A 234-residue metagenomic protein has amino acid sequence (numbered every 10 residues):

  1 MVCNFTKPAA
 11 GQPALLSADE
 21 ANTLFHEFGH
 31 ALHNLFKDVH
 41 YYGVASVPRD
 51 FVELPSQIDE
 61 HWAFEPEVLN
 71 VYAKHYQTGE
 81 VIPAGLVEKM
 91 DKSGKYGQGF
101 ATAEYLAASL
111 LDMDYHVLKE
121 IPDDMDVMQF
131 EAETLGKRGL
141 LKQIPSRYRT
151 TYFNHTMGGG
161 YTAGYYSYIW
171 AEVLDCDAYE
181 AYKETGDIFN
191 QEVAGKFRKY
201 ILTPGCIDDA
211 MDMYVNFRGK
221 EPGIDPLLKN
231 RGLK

Functional and structural regions predicted by a protein language model:
M1-K234: Cation-handling catalytic/transport regions enriched in His/Asp/Glu
